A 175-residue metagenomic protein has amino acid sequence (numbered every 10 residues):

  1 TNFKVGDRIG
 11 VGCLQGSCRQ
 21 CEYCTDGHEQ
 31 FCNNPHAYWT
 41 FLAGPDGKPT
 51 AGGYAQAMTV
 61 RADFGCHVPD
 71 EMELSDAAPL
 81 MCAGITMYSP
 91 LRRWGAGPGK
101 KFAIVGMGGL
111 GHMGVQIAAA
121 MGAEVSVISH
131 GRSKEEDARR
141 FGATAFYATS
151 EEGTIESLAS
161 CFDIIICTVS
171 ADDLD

Functional and structural regions predicted by a protein language model:
T1-G65: Glycine-rich phosphate/adenylate-binding loop and adjacent beta-alpha elements of nucleotide- or dinucleotide-binding
G6, A143, C161-D163: Local beta-strand N-terminus motif with an aromatic residue
G10, I165-I166: N-terminal Rossmann-like NAD(P) cofactor-binding module of classical short-chain dehydrogenase/reductase
L14, E151, V169-D173: Short glycine-/small-residue-rich Rossmann-like dinucleotide-binding loops
Q56, D63, D70-E151: Mid-domain Rossmann-like dinucleotide-binding core that forms the NAD(H)/NADP(H) cofactor-binding site
V105, I166-T168: Replace "UDP/GDP/ADP/TDP-sugars" with "nucleotide-sugars
I155-I165: A short acidic, Gly/Pro-enriched loop at the edge of an enzyme's catalytic core that lines a small-molecule cofactor
C161, D173-D175: Rossmann-fold NAD(P) dinucleotide-binding segment
